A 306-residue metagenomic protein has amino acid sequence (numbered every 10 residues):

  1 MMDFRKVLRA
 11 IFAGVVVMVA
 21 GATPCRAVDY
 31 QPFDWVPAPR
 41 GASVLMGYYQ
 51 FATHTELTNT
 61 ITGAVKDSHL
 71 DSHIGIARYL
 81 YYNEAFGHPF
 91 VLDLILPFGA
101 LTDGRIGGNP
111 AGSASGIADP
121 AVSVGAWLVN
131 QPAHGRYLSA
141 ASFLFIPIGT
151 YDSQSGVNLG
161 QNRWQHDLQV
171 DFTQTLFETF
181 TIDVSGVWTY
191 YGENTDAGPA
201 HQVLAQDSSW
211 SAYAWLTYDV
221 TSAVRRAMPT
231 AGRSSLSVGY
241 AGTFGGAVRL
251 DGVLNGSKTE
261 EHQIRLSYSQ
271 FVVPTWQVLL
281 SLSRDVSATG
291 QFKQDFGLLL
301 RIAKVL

Functional and structural regions predicted by a protein language model:
F33-G41, N83-V91, V129-L138, F177-T179 (+2 more regions): Short loop/turn motifs that connect adjacent beta-strands in outer-membrane beta-barrel proteins
G41, H69-G75, H88, A114-P120 (+5 more regions): Residues that define the transmembrane beta-barrel architecture of outer-membrane proteins
S43-L45, F90-L94, V122, R136-S142 (+7 more regions): Transmembrane beta-strands of outer-membrane beta-barrel proteins
G47-Y49, I76-Y81, V122-L128, S142 (+5 more regions): Residues on the lipid-exposed face of transmembrane beta-strands in outer-membrane beta-barrel proteins
Y49-T55, L96-T102, L128, L144-T150 (+5 more regions): Transmembrane beta-strands of outer-membrane beta-barrel pores
A52-I74, N109-S113, G156-V157: Surface-exposed strand-loop-strand hairpins of Gram-negative outer-membrane beta-barrel proteins
E56-T58, A64, H201-L306: Outer membrane beta-barrel transmembrane domains
G99-D207, G256: Outer-membrane pore/translocation modules
